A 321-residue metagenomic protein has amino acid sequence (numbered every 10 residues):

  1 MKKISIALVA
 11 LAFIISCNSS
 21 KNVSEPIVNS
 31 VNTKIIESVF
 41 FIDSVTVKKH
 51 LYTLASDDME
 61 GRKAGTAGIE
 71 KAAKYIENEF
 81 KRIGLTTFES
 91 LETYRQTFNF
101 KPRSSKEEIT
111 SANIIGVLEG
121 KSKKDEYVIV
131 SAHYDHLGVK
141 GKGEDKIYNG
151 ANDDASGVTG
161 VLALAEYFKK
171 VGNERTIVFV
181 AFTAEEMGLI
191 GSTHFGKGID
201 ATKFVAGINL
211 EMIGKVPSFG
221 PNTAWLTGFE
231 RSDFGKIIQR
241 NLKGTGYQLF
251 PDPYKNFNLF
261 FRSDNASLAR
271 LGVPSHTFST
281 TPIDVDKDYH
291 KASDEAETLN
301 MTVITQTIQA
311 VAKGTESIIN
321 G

Functional and structural regions predicted by a protein language model:
M1-S30: Bacterial Sec-dependent N-terminal signal peptides
S30-K71, I83, T87, G246 (+1 more regions): N-terminal capping segment at the start of a domain
T33-F41, D57-A67, K101-S105, G143-D154 (+4 more regions): Second-shell loop/turn segments in exported
K34, V285-G321: His/Asp/Glu-rich mid-to-C-terminal helical/loop segments that flank catalytic regions of hydrolases
I42, T46-K49, T53, A67-R82 (+10 more regions): Extracytoplasmic/secreted proteins, especially bacterial periplasmic and envelope-associated proteins
R62-L118: A non-catalytic alpha/beta surface segment that caps or lines the substrate-entry region of metallo-dependent hydrolase
G116, V130, Y134-H136, G141-M187 (+1 more regions): Alpha-helical metal-binding/catalytic segments enriched in His/Glu/Asp
F182-T280: Metal-dependent peptidase/peptidase-like ectodomains
